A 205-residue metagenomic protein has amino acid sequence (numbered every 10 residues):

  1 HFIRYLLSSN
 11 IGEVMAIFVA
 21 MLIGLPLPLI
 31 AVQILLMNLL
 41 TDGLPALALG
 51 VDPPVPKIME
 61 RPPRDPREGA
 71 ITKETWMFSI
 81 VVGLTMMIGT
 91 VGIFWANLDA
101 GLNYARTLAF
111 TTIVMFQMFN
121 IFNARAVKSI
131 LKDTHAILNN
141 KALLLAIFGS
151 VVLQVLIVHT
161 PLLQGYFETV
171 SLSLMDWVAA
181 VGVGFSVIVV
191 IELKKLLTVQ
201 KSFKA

Functional and structural regions predicted by a protein language model:
H1-L131: Membrane-embedded transport module
E13, K141-G149: Small-residue-rich segments of transmembrane alpha-helices in multi-pass membrane proteins, especially helix faces
M21-G24, D99-A100, L162-A205: Cytosolic catalytic headpiece
I30, F78-S79, L143, D176-A180: Residue-level signature of transmembrane alpha-helical entry/exit and packing/kink sites in multi-pass membrane
M37-T41, I113-N120, S150-I157, G184-I191: Alpha-helical transmembrane segments of multi-pass membrane proteins
G89-V91, G149-Q164: Hydrophobic alpha-helical transmembrane segments in multi-pass integral membrane proteins
A109-T112, A146-I147, A180: Hydrophobic mid-bilayer segments of alpha-helices in multi-pass membrane transport proteins, especially secondary
D133-K141: Cytoplasmic-side transmembrane-helix entry/capping segments in multi-pass membrane proteins
